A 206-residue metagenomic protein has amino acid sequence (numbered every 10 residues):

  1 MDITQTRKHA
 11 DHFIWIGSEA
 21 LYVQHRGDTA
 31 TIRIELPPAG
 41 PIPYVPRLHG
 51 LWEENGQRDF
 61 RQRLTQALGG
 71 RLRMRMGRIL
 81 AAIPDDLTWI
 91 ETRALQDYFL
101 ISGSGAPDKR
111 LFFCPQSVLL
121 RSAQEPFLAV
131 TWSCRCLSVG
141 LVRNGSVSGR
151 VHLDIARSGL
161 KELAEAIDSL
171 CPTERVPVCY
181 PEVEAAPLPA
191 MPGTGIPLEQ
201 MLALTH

Functional and structural regions predicted by a protein language model:
M1-I16, T29, A39-C134, G140-H206: Nucleotide/phosphate-binding catalytic cleft detector across ATP-hydrolyzing and phosphate-transferring enzymes
E19-Q24, T31: Short N-terminal binding/cap micro-motifs at the start of the first secondary-structure element
Q24, V139-G140: Amphipathic coiled-coil signal-relay and dimerization helices
